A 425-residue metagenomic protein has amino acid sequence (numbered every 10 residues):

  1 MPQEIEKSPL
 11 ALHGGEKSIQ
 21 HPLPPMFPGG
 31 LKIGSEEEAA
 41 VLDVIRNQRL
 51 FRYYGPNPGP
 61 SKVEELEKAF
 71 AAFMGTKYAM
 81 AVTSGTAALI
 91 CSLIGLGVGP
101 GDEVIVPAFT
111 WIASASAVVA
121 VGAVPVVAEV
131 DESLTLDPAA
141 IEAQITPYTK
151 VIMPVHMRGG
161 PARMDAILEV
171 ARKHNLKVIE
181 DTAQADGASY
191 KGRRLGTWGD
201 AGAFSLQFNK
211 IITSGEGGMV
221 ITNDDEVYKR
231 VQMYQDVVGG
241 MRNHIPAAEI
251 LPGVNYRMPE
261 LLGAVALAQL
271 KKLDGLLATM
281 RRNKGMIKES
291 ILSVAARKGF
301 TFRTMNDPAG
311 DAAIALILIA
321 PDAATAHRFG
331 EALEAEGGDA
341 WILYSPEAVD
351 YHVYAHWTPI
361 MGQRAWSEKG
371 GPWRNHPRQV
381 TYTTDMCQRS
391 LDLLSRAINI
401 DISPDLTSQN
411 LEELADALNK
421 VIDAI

Functional and structural regions predicted by a protein language model:
M1-T86, C91-I94, R172, L394-S395 (+2 more regions): Conserved PLP-binding active-site segment in aminotransferase class I/II-type PLP enzymes
G30, E65-K68, K77, A139 (+5 more regions): PLP-dependent aminotransferase class I/II
M80, I105, V126, V178-I179 (+3 more regions): Structural detector of well-ordered beta-strand residues that form the stable sheet scaffold of enzyme domains
C91, F208, I212-E216, I400 (+1 more regions): Conserved beta-strand->loop/alpha-helix structural units within folded catalytic cores of enzymes with alpha/beta
I94-T182, S189: PLP-dependent aminotransferase-like
E180-S214, N243-I250, T301: Conserved active-site segment immediately N-terminal to the catalytic lysine that forms the internal aldimine
T197-D236, E260: Active-site PLP attachment segment
